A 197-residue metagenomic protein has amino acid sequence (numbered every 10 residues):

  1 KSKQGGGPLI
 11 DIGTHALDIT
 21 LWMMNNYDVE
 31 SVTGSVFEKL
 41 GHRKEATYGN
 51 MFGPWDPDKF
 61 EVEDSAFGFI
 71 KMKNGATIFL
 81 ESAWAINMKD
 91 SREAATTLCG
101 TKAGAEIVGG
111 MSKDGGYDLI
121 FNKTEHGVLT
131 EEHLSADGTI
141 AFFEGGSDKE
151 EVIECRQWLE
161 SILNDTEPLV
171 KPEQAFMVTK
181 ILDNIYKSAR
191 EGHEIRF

Functional and structural regions predicted by a protein language model:
K1-F60, G192: Predominantly a Rossmann-like dinucleotide-binding segment in NAD(P)-dependent oxidoreductases
Q4, H15, E63, E167-V170 (+1 more regions): Short, conserved clusters of charged catalytic residues that mark active-site and nucleotide-handling motifs
Q4-D11, D56, F142-E150, V170-E173: Short, surface-exposed alpha-helical recognition segments that flank or form part of ligand/macromolecule-binding
I10, T14-D18, K149-R156, E173-K180: A structural signal for well-ordered alpha-helical segments within the folded catalytic domains of diverse enzymes
M23-Y27, T101-A105, I185-S188: Phosphate/oxyanion-binding loops and surfaces in catalytic or ligand/nucleic-acid-binding neighborhoods
Y27-V29, A76, T166-E167: Secondary-structure boundary/capping signal
R43, D56-A66, K71-I153: NAD(P)-dinucleotide binding in Rossmann-like oxidoreductases
K73, F143-G145, Q157-F197: C-terminal helix-rich "cap/oligomerization" subdomain common to oxidoreductases
